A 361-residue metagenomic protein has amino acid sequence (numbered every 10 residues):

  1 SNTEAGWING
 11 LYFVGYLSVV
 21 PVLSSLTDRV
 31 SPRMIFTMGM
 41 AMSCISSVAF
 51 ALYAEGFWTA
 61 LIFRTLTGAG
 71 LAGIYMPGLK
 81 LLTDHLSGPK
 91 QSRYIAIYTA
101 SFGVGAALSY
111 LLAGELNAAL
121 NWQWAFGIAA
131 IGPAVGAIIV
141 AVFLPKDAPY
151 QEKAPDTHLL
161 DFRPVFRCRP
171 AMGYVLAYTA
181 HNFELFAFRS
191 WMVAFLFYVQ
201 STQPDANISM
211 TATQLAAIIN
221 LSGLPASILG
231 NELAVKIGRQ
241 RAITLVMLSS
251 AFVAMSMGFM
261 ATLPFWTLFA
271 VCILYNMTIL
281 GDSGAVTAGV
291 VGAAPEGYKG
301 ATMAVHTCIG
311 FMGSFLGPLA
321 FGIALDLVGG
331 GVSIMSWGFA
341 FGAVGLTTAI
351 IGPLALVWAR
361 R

Functional and structural regions predicted by a protein language model:
S18-A54: Conserved MFS/SLC helix-loop-helix module at the cytosolic interface between two early adjacent transmembrane helices
R29-G39, V235-M247: Cytoplasmic membrane-interface "Motif A"-like loop-to-helix N-cap segments of 12-TM Major Facilitator Superfamily
A41-E55, S249-T262: C-terminal ends and interior cores of transmembrane alpha-helices in multi-pass membrane transporters/permeases
F63-S101: Cytoplasmic helix-loop-helix junction between adjacent transmembrane helices in 12-TM secondary transporters
Y98-L144: Helix-loop-helix hairpin linking two adjacent transmembrane segments in secondary transporters
D147-L176: Juxtamembrane intracellular "pre-TM" segments in multi-pass secondary transporters
P170-L224, G317-P318: Extracytoplasmic gate region of multi-pass secondary transporters
Q240-V286: C-terminal transmembrane helical hairpin of 12-TM major facilitator-type secondary transporters
